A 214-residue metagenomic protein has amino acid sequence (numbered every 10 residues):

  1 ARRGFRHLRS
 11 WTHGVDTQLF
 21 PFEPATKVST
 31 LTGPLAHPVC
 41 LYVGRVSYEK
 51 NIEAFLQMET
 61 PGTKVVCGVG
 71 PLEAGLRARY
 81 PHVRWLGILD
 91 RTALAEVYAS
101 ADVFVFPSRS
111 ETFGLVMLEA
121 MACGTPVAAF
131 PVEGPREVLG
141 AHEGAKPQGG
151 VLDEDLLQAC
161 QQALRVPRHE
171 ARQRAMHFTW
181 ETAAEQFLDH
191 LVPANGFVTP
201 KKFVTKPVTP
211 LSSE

Functional and structural regions predicted by a protein language model:
A1-S29: Donor nucleotide-sugar binding/catalytic pocket of nucleotide-sugar-dependent glycosyltransferases
T32-K50, L56-P61, V65: Conserved donor-binding/catalytic core segment of Leloir-type glycosyltransferases
E73-T92: Nucleotide-activated donor-binding/catalytic signature segment of Leloir-type glycosyltransferases, i.e., the conserved
E96-A101, F187: Short alpha-helical donor nucleotide-sugar binding micro-motif in glycosyltransferases
R109: Aromatic "clamp/platform" in nucleotide-sugar-dependent glycosyltransferases that forms part of the donor/acceptor
P126-A129: Short hydrophobic beta-strand element within catalytic cores of glycosyltransferases and related nucleotide-activated
V132, R136-Q162: Change "using UDP/GDP/dTDP sugars" to "using nucleotide sugars
R165-V204: A charged, aromatic-enriched C-terminal amphipathic alpha-helix characteristic of glycosyltransferases across folds
